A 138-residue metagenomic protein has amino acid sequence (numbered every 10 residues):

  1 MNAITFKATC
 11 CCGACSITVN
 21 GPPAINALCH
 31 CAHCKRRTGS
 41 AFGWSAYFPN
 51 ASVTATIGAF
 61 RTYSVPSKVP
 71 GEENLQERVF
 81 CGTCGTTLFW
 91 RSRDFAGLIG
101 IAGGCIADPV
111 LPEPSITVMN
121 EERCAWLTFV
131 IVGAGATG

Functional and structural regions predicted by a protein language model:
M1-T9, A14-G138: A short Gly-Trp-Pro
